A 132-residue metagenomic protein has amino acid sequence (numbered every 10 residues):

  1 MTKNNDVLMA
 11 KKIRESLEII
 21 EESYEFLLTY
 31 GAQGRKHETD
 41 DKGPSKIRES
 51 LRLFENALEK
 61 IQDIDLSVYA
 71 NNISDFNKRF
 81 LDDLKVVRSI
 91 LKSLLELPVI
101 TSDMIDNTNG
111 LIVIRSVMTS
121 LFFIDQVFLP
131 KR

Functional and structural regions predicted by a protein language model:
T2-R48, S120: Short terminal alpha-helical segments
L8-K11, E15-E22, E49, N56 (+2 more regions): Short, well-structured alpha-helical interface segments that form or flank functional binding sites
T29-T39, L66-Y69, E96-D103, Q126: Short, flexible helix-adjacent loops and helix caps
K36-S67: Short, well-structured hydrophobic secondary-structure segments
T39-S45, K78, M104-I112: Short, charged, amphipathic alpha-helical segments
N56-K78, L97, T101: Short, solvent-exposed, charged loop/turn and helix-capping segments that join or cap alpha-helices on peripheral
R79-S89: Short, well-ordered alpha-helical segments that carry or flank key catalytic/ligand-binding motifs at enzyme/regulatory
V87-R132: Amphipathic alpha-helical binding modules
